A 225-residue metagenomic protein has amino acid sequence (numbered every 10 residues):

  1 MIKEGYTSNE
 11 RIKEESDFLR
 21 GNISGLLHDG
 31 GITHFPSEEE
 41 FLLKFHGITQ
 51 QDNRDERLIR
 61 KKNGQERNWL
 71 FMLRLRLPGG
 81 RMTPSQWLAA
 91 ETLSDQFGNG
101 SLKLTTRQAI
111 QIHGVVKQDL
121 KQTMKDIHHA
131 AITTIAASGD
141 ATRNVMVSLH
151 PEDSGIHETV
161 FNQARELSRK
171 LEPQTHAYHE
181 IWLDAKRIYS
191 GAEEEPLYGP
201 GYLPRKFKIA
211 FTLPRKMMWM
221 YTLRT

Functional and structural regions predicted by a protein language model:
M1-S24: Intrinsically disordered, low-structural-confidence terminal and linker regions
I23, H28-R81, R143-P151, F207-I209: Short glycine-/aliphatic-rich beta-strand segments at the starts of folded cytosolic domains
L70-T225: Small-residue-enriched alpha-helical segments and adjacent helix-cap loops that form tight helix-helix packing
